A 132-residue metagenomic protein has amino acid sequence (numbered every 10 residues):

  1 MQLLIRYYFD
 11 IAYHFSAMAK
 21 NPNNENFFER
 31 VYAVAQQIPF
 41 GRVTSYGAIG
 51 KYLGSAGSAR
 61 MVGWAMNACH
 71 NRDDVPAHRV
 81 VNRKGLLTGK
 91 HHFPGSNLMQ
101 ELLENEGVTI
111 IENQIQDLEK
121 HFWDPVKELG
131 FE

Functional and structural regions predicted by a protein language model:
M1-A17: N-terminal amphipathic/basic-hydrophobic helices that include classical n-h-c signal peptides and signal-anchor
M18-E132: Nucleic acid-binding interface residues in structured DNA/RNA-binding domains, emphasizing the DNA-engaging scaffolds
